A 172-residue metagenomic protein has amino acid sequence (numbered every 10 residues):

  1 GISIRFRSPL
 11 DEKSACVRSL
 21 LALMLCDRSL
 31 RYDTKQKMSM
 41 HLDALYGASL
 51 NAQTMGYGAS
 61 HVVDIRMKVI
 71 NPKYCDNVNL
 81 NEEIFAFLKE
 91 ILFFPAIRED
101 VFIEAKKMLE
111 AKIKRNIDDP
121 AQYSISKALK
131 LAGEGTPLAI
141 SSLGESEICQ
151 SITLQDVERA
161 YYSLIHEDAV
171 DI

Functional and structural regions predicted by a protein language model:
G1-R18, K35-K89, A121-E147, A169-I172: M16 family metallopeptidases and their MPP-like homologs
R18-D27: Active-site SXXK
R28-Y32, P72-C75, F94-D100: Short, polar/flexible loop-turn hinges at active-site or ligand-entry regions and domain interfaces
S39, F87, F94-K114: Acidic/histidine-enriched alpha-helical segments
Q53, N116-I117, R159-S163: A generic local secondary-structure boundary/capping motif
C149-T153: Short, charged, amphipathic alpha-helices and their helix-cap/turn boundaries
L154-I172: Non-catalytic, conformational "gating/processing" segments within enzyme and secreted inhibitor domains
